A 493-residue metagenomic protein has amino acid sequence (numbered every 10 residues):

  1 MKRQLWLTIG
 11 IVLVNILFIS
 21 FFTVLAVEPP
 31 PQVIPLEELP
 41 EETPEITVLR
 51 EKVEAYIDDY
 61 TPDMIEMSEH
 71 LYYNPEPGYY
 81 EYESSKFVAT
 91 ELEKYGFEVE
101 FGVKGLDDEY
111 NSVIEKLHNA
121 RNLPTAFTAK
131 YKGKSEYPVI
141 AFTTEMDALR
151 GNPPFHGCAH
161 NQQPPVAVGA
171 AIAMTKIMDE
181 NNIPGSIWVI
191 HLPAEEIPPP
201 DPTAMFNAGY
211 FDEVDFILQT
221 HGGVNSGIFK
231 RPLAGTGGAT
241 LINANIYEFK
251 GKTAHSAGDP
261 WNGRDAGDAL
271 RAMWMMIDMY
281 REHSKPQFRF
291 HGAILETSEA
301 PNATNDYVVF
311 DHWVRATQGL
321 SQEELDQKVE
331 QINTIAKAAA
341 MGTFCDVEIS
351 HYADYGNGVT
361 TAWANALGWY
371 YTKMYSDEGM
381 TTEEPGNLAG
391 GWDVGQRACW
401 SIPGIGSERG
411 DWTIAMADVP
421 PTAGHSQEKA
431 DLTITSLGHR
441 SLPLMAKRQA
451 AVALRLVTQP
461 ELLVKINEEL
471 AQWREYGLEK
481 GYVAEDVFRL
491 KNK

Functional and structural regions predicted by a protein language model:
M1-Q4: Positively charged n-region of N-terminal signal peptides that target proteins for export
G10-S20: Bacterial N-terminal signal peptides
F21-A26: Sec-dependent signal peptide cleavage junction
P30-G185: Acidic/His- and Gly-rich active-site-bordering loop/insert found across diverse amide/peptide-bond hydrolases
P44-E45, R271-K493: Metal-dependent amide/peptide-bond hydrolase catalytic core, centered on the "pita-bread" metallohydrolase fold
I57-M64, S68, Y72-P75, G96 (+8 more regions): Sec/Tat-exported extracytoplasmic proteins
L71, F142, H160, M205 (+4 more regions): Divalent metal-coordination and catalytic microenvironments
V113-I114, A126-T128, D147-G157, N161-Q162 (+2 more regions): Histidine/acidic-residue-rich, glycine-tolerant segments that coordinate divalent metal ions
